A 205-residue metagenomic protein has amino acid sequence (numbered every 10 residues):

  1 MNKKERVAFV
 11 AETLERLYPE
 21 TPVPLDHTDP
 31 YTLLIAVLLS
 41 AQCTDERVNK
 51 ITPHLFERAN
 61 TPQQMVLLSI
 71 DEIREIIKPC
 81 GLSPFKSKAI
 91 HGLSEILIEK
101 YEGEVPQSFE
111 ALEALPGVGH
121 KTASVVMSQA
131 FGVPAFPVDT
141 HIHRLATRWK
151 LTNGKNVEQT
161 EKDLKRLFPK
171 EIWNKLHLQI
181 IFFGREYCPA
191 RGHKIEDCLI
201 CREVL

Functional and structural regions predicted by a protein language model:
N2-L205: Catalytic cores of DNA base-excision repair glycosylases
